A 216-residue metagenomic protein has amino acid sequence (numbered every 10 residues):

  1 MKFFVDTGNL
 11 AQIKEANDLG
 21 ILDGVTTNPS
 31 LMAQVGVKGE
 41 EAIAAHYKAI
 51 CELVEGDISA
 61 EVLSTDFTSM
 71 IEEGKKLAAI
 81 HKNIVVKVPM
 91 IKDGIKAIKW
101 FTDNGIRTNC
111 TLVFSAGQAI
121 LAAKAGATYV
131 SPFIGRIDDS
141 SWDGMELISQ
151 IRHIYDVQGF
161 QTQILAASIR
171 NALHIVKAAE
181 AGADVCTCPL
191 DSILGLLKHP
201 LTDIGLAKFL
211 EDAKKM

Functional and structural regions predicted by a protein language model:
F3-V5, N9-I13, L19-L22, T27-W100 (+1 more regions): Active-site beta->alpha loop and helix N-cap motifs at the rims of alpha/beta catalytic domains
A11-L19, S69-E73, A97, S115-A125 (+1 more regions): Catalytic cores of alpha/beta
I21-G24, I80-I84, W100-N109, K124-S131 (+1 more regions): Glycine-enriched alpha-helix->loop->beta-strand junction motifs that scaffold or abut catalytic
N28, V86, A122, A178 (+1 more regions): Conserved, mostly hydrophobic/aromatic
P29-A33, L112, T128-S140, A181-T202: Glycine-rich phosphate-binding active-site loops on the catalytic face of alpha/beta enzymes
A44-I58, I95-T108, G144-I164, A207-M216: Alpha-helix-loop-beta-strand connector modules within alpha/beta enzyme cores
T111-L165: A contiguous pocket-lining binding segment that forms or flanks enzyme active sites
Y155-M216: C-terminal alpha-helical cap/extension of soluble enzyme domains
